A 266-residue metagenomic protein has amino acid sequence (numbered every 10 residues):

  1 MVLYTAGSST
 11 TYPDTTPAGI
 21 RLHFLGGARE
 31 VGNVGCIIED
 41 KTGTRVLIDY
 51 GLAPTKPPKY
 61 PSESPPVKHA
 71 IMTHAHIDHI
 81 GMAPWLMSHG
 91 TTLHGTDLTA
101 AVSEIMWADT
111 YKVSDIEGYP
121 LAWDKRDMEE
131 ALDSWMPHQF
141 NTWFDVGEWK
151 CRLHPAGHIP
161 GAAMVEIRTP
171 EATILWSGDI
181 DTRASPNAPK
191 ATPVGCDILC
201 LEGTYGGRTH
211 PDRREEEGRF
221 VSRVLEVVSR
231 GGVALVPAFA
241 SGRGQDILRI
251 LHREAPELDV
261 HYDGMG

Functional and structural regions predicted by a protein language model:
V2-E30, G35-I71, H76-I80, P84-D246 (+2 more regions): His/Asp/Glu-rich metal-coordinating catalytic cores of metallo-dependent phosphodiesterases/hydrolases acting on
H261-G266: Long, charge-dense
